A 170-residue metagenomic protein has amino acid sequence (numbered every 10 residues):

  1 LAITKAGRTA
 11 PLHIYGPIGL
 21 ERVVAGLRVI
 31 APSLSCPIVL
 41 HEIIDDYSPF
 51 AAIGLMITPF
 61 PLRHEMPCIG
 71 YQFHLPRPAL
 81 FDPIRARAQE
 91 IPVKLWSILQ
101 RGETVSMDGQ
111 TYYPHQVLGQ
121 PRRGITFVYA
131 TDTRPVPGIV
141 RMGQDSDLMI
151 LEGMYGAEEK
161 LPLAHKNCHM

Functional and structural regions predicted by a protein language model:
L1-Y15, E42: Active-site metal-binding motif and surrounding structural segment of the metallo-beta-lactamase
I3-A6, R28-A31, L75: Active-site catalytic pocket residues across diverse enzymes, especially alpha/beta-hydrolases
A10, L34-C36, I53, P67: Residue-level signal for beta-strand positions within conserved beta-sheet cores that form or flank
H13, P37-V39, M56: Conserved beta-strand segments of alpha/beta enzyme cores
L20-V24, E158-K160: Short, charged/polar "capping" segments at the starts of alpha-helices and the immediately preceding loops
V24-L27, I139: Hydrophobic packing residues within well-ordered alpha-helices of enzyme cores
I30-I43: A glycine-rich helix N-cap at a beta->alpha junction
I44-M170: Metal-dependent phosphodiesterase/nuclease catalytic metal-binding core
